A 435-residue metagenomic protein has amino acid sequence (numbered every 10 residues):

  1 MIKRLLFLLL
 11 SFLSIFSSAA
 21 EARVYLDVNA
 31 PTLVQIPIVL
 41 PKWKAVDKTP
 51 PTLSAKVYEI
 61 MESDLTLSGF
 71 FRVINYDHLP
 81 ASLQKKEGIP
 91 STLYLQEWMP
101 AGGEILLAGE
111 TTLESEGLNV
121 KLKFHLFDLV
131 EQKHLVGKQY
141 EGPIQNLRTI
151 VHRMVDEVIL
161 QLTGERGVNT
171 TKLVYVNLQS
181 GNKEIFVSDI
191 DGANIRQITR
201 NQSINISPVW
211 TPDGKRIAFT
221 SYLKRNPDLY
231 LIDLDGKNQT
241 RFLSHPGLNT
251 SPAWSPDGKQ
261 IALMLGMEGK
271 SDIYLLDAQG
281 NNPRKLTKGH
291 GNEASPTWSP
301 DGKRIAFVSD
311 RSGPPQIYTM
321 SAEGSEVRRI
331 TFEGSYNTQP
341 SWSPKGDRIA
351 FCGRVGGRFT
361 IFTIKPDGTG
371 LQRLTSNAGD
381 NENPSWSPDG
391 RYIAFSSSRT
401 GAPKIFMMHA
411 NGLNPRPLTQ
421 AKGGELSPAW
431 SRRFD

Functional and structural regions predicted by a protein language model:
F7-I15: Bacterial N-terminal signal peptides
V24, G88-E157: Amphipathic beta-strand/beta-sheet edge segments enriched in Tyr/Trp
D27-L93, L107-L113: Short beta-strand->alpha-helix linker/helix-N-cap micro-motif that forms a surface specificity/interaction loop
V130, D189-A193, D233-K237, D277-N281 (+3 more regions): Short loop/turn segments that connect beta-strands within beta-propeller blades
R166, N177-E184, R200-S203, T220-L229 (+12 more regions): A flexible loop/linker signature enriched in serine peptidases of the S9 family
L173, G214-I217, G258-A262, G302-A306 (+2 more regions): Hydrophobic beta-strand positions that form the internal "hydrophobic ladder" of WD40/Gbeta-like beta-propeller blades
A402, F406-D435: Blade-level signature of beta-propeller repeat domains, shared across WD40, Kelch, NHL, RCC1 and BNR/Asp-box propellers
